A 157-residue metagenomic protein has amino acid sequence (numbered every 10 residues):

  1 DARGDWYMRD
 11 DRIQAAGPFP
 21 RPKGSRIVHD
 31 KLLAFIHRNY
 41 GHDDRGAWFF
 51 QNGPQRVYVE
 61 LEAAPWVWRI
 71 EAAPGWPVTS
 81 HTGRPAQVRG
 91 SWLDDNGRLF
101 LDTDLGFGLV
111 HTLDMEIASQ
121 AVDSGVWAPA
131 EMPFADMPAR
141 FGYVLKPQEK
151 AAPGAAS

Functional and structural regions predicted by a protein language model:
D1-D5: Short, extreme N-terminal segment that most often corresponds to the first beta-strand
W6-R9, Q14-A64: Short, well-structured hydrophobic secondary-structure segments
R12-I13, G41, G46, P54-Q55 (+4 more regions): A generic structural signal for solvent-exposed, polar alpha-helical segments
P18-F19, V67-E71, S119-V122: Short, low-complexity, polar/charged sequence segments that are solvent-exposed and flexible
N39-G41, W68, V88-L93: Short, exposed beta-strand/loop patches in secreted or surface proteins that constitute
G46-A47, P54-Y58, A63-V67, S124 (+2 more regions): Generic secondary-structure boundary/loop-capping signal
A64-R69, P74-S80: Surface-exposed beta-loop interaction hotspot
P77-S157: Glycine-rich, aromatic-bearing surface loops/beta-hairpins
